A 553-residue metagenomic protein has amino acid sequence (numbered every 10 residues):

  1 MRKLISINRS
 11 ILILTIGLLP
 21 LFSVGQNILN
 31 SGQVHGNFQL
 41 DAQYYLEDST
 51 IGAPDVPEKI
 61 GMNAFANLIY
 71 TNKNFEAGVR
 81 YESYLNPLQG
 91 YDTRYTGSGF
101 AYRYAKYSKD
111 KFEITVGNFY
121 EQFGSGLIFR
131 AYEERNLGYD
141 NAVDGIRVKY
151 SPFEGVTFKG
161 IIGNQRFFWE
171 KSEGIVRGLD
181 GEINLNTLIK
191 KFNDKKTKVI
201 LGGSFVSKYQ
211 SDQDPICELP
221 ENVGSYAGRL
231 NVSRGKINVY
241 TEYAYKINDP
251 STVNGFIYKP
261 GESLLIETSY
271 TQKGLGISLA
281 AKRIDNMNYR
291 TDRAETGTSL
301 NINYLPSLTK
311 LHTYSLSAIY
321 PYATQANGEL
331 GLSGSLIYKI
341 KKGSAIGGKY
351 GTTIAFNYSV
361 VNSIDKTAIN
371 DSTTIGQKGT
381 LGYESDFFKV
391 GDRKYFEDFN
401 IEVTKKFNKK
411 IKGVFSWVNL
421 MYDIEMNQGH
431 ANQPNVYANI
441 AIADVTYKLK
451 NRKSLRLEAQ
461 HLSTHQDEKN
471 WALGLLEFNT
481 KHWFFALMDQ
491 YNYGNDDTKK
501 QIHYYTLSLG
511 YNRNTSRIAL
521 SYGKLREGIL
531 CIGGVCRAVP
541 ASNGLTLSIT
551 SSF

Functional and structural regions predicted by a protein language model:
M1-H35, F553: Bacterial Sec-dependent N-terminal signal peptides
Q26-V34, Y70-N74, Y107-K111, T115 (+6 more regions): Short loop/turn motifs that connect adjacent beta-strands in outer-membrane beta-barrel proteins
N27-P54, S359-V361: Short glycine/proline- and aromatic-enriched beta-strand/turn motifs that initiate or cap beta-hairpins
Q39, P54, D194-K196, F205 (+1 more regions): Exposed, low-structure sequence patches enriched in small/polar residues
I69-N164, K191-N193, K273-A294: Outer membrane beta-barrel
L88, D92-R94, F168-K171, K246-K259: Outer-membrane beta-barrel proteins
Y139-I189, D194-C217, E221-Y226, N231: Hydrophobic, small-residue-rich alpha-helical packing segments that form membrane-like cores
